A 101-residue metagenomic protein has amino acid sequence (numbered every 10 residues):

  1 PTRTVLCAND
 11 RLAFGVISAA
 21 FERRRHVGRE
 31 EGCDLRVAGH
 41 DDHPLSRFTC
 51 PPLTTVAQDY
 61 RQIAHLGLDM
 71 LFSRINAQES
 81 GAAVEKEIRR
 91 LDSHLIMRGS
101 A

Functional and structural regions predicted by a protein language model:
P1-A101: Flexible loop/turn connectors
